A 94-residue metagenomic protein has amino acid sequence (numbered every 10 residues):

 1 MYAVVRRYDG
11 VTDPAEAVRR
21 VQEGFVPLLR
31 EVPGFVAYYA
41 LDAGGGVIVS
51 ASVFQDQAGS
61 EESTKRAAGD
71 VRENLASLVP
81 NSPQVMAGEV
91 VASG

Functional and structural regions predicted by a protein language model:
M1-V49, F54-G69, E73-G94: Short S/T/G/P-rich N-terminal loop/turn motif that feeds into the first structured element of a domain
